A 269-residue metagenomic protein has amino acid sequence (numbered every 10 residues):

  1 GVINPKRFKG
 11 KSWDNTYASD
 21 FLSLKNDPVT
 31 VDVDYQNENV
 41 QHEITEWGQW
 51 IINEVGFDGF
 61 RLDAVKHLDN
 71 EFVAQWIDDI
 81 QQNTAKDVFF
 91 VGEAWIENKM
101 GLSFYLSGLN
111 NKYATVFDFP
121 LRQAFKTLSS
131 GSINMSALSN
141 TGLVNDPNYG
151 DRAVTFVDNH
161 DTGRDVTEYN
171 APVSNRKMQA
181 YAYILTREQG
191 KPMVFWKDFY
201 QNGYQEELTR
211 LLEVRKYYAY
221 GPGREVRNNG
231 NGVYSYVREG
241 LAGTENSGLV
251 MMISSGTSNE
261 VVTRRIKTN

Functional and structural regions predicted by a protein language model:
G1, V33, F117: Short clusters of hydrophobic/aromatic residues that line enzyme substrate/ligand-binding pockets
G1-N26: Core domains of carbohydrate- and sulfate-ester-processing enzymes
G1-P5, N37-D58: An active-site-proximal structural segment forming one wall of the substrate-binding cleft that immediately precedes
T16, F21, E43, G142-L143: Hydrophobic alpha-helical segments with strong N-terminal bias
Y17-Q36, E54-G56, N159-D165: Short glycine/proline-rich turn/loop motifs
E46-N269: Active-site-proximal helices and loops of the catalytic beta/alpha 8
